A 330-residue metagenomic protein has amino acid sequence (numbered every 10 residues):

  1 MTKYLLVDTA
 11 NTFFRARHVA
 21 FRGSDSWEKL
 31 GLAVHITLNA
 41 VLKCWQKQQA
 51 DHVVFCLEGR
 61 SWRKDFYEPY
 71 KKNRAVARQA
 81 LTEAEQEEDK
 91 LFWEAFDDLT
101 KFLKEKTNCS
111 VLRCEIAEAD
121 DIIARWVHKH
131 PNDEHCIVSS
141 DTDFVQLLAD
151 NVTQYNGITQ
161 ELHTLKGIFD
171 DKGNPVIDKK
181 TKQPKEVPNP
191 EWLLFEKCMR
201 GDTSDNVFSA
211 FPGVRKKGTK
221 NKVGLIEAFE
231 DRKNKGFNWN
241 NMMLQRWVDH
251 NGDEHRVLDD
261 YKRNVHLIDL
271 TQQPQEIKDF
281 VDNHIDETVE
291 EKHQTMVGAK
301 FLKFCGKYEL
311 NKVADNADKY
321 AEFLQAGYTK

Functional and structural regions predicted by a protein language model:
T2, K47-L57, K72-A80, E87 (+3 more regions): Non-catalytic nucleic-acid-binding/docking modules located in mid-to-C-terminal regions of nucleic-acid enzymes
T2-V138, F144, L148-F169, D269 (+2 more regions): Noncatalytic, basic helical substrate-engagement surface that gates or grips nucleic-acid strands
